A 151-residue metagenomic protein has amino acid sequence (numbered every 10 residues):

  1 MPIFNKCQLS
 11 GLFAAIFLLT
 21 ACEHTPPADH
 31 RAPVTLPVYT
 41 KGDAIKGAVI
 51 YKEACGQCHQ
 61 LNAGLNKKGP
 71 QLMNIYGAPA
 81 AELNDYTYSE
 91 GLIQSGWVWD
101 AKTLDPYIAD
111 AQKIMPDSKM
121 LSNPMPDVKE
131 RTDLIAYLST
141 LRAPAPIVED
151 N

Functional and structural regions predicted by a protein language model:
P2-G11: Bacterial N-terminal signal peptides that target proteins for export
L18-A21: C-terminal motif of bacterial Sec signal peptides marking the signal peptidase cleavage site
E23-I50, N151: Electrostatic cytochrome c docking/interface patches
A28, G64-L65: Short, non-ligating residues that shape and space the ligands of small metal-coordination modules and catalytic
Y39-G64, Q71-L72, Y76: Sequence/structural segment immediately N-terminal to covalent heme-attachment motifs in c-type and related
P70-Q71, S118: Extracytoplasmic/periplasmic beta-strand context in beta-sandwich domains, especially the cupredoxin/COX2 CuA-binding
N84-K102: Short Fe-S-cluster ligation motifs
D100-D150: C-terminal capping alpha-helices of c-type cytochrome domains
